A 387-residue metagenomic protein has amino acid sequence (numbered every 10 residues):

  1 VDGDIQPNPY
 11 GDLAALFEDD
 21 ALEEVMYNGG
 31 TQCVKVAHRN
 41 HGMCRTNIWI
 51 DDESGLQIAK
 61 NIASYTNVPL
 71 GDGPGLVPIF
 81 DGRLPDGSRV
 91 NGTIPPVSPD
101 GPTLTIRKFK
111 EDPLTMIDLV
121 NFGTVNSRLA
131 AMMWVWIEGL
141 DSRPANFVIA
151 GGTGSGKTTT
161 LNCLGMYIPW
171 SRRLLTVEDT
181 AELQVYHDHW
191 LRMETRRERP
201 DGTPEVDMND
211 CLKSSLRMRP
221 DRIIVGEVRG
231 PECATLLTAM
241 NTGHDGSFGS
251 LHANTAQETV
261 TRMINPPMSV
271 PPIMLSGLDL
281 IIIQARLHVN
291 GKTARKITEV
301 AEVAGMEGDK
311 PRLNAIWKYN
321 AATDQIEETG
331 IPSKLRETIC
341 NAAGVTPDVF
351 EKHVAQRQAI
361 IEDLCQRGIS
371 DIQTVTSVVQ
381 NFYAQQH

Functional and structural regions predicted by a protein language model:
V1-E23, T66, G73-L76: Phosphate-interacting basic helix/loop segments used at nucleotide- and nucleic-acid interfaces
Y27-F147: P-loop NTP-binding catalytic core
T31-Q32, N40-M43, D52, P96-P99 (+9 more regions): Conserved nucleotide-binding/hydrolysis micro-motifs of P-loop NTPases
V36-R39, I94, D118, T159-C163 (+2 more regions): Short acidic, glycine/serine/threonine-rich loops at helix termini
G75-P78, S88-N91, E178, N265 (+2 more regions): Glycine-rich, charged/polar anion/phosphate-binding loops that engage phosphate groups from diverse ligands
A130-M132, W136-T153, T159-L287: Switch/coupling sub-region of P-loop NTPases
D279-E362: Conserved P-loop NTPase
Q356-H387: Terminal-proximal interaction/regulatory segments of ATP-powered molecular machines
